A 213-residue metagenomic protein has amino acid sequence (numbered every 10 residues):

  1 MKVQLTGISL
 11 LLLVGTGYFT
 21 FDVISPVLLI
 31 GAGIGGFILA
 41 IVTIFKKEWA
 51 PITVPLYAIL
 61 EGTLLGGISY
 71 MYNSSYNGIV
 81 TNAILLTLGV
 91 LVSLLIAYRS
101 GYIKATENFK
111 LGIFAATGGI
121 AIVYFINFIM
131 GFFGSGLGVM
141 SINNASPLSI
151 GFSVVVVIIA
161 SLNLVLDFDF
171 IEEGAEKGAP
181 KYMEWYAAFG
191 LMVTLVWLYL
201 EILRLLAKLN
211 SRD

Functional and structural regions predicted by a protein language model:
M1-D213: A hydrophobic alpha-helical transmembrane-helix feature that marks the membrane cores and membrane-interface segments
